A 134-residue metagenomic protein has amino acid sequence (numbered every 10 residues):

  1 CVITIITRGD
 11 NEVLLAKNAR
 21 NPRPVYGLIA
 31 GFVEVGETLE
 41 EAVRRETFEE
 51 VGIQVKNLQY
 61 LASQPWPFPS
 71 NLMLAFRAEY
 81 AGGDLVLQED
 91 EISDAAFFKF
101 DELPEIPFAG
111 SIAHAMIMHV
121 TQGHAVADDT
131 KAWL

Functional and structural regions predicted by a protein language model:
C1-L28, F32, Q54-V55, A78-Y80: N-terminal strand-loop-strand
V2, L72-L74, S93: Change "...and in nucleic-acid phosphodiester-cleaving endonucleases..." to "...and in nucleic-acid processing enzymes
P22-Y26, Q88-L134: Nudix hydrolase/Nudix homology domain
I29, V43, T47: Hydrophobic alpha-helical positions that pack around
E37: Surface-exposed, charge/polar-rich loops and edge strands
E50: Short alpha-helical functional segments enriched in proximate histidine and acidic residues
Q64-L87: Active-site-adjacent beta-strand/loop module that shapes the phosphate/pyrophosphate-binding cleft
